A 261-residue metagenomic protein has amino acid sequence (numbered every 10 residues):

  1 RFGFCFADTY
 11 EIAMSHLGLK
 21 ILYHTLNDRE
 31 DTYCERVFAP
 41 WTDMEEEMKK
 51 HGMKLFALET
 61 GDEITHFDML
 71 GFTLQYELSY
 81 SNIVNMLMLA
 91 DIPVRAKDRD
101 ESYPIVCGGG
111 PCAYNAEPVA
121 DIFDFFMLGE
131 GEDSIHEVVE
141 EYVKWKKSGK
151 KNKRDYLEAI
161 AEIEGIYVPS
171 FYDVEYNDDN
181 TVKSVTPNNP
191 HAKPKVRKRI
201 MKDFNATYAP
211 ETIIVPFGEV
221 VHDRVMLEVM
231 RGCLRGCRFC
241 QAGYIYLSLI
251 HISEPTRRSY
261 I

Functional and structural regions predicted by a protein language model:
R1-G3, Y10-E11, P169, D179-M226: N-terminal [4Fe-4S]-dependent radical SAM core
C5, V37, C107-G109, L128-G129 (+5 more regions): Generic beta-strand/beta-sheet core signal
A7, A13-H24, T32-Y33, E46-M48 (+2 more regions): Low-complexity, highly charged intrinsically disordered N-terminal segments that act as targeting/localization
H16, E219-I250: Canonical Radical SAM [4Fe-4S] cluster-binding loop centered on the CxxxCxxC motif and its immediate flanking residues
L26, L70, L74, I83 (+6 more regions): Conserved structural-core and active-site-/substrate-pathway-adjacent residues in large, well-folded domains of enzymes
D31-D43: A short beta-strand-loop structural module common to alpha/beta enzyme folds
P40-N189: Glycine-rich beta-alpha loop elements in corrinoid/cobalamin-binding modules across cobalamin-dependent enzymes
I250-I261: Single conserved hydrophobic/aromatic residue that forms the stacking wall/gate of nucleotide- or nucleobase-binding
